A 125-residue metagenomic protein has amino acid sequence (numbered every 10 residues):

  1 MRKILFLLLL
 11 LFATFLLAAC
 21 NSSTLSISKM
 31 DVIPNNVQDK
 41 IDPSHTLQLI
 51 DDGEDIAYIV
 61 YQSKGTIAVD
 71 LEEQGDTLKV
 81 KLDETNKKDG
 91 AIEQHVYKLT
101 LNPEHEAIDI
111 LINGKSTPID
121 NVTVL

Functional and structural regions predicted by a protein language model:
M1-L5: Positively charged n-region of N-terminal signal peptides that target proteins for export
F6-A13: Sec-dependent N-terminal signal peptides
F15-A19: C-terminal motif of bacterial Sec signal peptides marking the signal peptidase cleavage site
N21-S23: Bacterial signal peptide processing site
L25-V32: N-terminal, charge-rich interaction modules
N35-Q94: Mature extracytoplasmic domains of secretory-pathway proteins
G90-H105: Short, non-transmembrane amphipathic alpha-helical segments
P103-V124: A short amphipathic beta-strand at an alpha->beta junction
